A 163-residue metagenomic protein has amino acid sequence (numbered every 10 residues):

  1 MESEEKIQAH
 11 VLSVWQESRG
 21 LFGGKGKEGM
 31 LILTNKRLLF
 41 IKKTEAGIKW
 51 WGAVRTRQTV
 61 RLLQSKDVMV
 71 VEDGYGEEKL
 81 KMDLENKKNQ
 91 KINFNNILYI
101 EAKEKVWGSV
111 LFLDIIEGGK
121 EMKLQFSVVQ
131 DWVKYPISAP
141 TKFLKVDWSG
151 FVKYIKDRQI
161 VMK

Functional and structural regions predicted by a protein language model:
M1-G26: The phosphoinositide-binding surface of pleckstrin homology
G26-E28, I41-K163: Acidic, Ser/Thr- and proline-rich intrinsically disordered linker/docking segments of eukaryotic scaffolds
G29-L33: Broad, structure-driven detector of short, well-ordered beta-strand segments within folded domains
K36-R37: Structural motif
